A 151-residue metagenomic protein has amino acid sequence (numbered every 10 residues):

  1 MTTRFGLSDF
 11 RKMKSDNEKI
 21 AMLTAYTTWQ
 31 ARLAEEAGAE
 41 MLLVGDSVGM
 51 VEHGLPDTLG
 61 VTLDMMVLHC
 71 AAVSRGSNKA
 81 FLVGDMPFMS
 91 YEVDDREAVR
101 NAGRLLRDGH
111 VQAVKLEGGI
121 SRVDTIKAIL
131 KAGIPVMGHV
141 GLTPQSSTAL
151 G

Functional and structural regions predicted by a protein language model:
T2-G151: Alpha/beta enzyme core
